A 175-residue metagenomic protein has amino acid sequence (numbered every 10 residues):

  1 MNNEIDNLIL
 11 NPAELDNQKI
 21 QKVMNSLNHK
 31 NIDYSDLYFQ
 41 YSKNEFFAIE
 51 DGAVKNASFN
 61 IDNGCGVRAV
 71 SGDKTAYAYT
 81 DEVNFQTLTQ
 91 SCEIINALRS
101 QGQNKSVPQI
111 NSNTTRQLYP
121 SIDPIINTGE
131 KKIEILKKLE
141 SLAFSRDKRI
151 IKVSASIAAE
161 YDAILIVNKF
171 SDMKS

Functional and structural regions predicted by a protein language model:
N2-F46, T89-K174: Acidic low-complexity segments
L37, E45-S100: N-terminal alpha-helical targeting/anchoring segments
K55, K174-S175: Polar low-complexity intrinsically disordered regions enriched in Ser/Thr and small residues
